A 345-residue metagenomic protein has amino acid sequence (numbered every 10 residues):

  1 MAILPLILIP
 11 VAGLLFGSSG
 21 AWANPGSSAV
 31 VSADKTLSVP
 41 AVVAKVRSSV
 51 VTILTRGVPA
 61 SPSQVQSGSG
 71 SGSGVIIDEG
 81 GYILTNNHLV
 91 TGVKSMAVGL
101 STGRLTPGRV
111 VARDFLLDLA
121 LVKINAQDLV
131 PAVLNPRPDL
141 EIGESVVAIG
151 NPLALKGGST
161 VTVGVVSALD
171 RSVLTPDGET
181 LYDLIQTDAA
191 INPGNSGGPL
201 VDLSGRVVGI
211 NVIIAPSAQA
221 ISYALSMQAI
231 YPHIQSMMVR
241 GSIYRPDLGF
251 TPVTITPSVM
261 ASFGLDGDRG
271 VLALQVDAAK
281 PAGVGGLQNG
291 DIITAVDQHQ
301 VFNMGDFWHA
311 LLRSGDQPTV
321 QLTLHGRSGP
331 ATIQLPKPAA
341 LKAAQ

Functional and structural regions predicted by a protein language model:
M1-S28, A41, R109, E141 (+2 more regions): C-terminal recognition in membrane/secretory proteostasis and scaffolding
G20-Q64, G70-S73, Y82, S95 (+4 more regions): N-terminal activation segment of mature serine protease catalytic domains
S27-V30, V58-P59, I76-K156, A218-Q219 (+6 more regions): Conserved active-site neighborhood of the chymotrypsin/trypsin-like protease fold
S48-I53, G74, G81, T85 (+16 more regions): Terminal peptide-recognition signature
I53-R56, E79, N86-N87, V111-R113 (+8 more regions): Residue-level recognition of beta-strand microenvironments
P59-S67, V111-L117, L155-G158, L169-I185 (+3 more regions): Gly/Ser-enriched beta-turn/beta-hairpin loop segments
S69-S71, G92-V93, N192-S196, A279-K280 (+1 more regions): Short, small/polar residue-rich loop motifs at catalytic or cofactor-binding pockets
N125-V133, V161-Q219, M227, P232 (+1 more regions): Active-site region of chymotrypsin-like
